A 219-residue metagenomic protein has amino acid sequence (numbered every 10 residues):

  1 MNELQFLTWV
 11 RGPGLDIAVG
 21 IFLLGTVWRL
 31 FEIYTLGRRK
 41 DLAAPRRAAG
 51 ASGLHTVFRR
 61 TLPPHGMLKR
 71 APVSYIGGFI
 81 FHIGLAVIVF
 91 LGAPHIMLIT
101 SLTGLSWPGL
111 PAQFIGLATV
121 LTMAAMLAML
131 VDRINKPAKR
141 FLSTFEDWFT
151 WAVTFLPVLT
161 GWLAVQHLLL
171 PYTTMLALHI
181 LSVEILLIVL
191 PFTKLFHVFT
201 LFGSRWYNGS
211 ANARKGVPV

Functional and structural regions predicted by a protein language model:
M1-V219: Membrane-embedded alpha-helical bundles that constitute the cytochrome b-like, heme-associated redox core of multi-pass
